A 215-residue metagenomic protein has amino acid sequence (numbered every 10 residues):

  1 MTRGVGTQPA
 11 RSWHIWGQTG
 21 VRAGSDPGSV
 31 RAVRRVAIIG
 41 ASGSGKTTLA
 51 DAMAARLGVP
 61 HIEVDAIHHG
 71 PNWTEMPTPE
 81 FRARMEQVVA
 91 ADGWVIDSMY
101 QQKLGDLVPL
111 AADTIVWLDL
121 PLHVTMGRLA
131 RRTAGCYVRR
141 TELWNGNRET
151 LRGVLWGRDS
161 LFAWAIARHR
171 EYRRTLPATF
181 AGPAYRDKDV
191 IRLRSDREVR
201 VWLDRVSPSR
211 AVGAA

Functional and structural regions predicted by a protein language model:
R3, P9-V33: Extreme N-terminal, non-catalytic leader segments that precede Walker-type/kinase nucleotide-binding cores
R22-R31, R56, A163-A215: NTP-dependent small-molecule kinase module
I38: Hydrophobic anchor at the beta1->P-loop junction of P-loop NTPases
S42: The conserved Walker
K46: Conserved lysine of the Walker
L49: Hydrophobic positions on the alpha1 helix immediately C-terminal to the Walker A/P-loop
P60-I115: Conserved nucleotide-sensing/catalytic segment adjacent to the nucleotide-binding pocket in NTP-handling enzymes
L120-Y172: A glycine- and Lys/Arg-enriched "phosphate-lid" helix/loop adjacent to the NTP-binding pocket of small-molecule kinases
